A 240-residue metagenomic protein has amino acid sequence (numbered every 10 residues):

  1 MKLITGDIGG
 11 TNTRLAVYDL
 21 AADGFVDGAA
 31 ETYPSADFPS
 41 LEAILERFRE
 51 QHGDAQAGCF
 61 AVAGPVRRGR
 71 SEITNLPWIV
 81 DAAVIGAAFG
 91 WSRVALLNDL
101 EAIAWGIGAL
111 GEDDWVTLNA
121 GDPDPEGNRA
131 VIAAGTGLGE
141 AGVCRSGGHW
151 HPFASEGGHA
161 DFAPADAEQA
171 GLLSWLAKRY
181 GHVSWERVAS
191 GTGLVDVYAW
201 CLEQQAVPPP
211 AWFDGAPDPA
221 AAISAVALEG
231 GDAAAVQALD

Functional and structural regions predicted by a protein language model:
K2-R47, F153-H159: Short glycine-rich, Thr/Ser-proximal phosphate-binding strand/loop in the N-terminal lobe of ATP-dependent enzymes
T11, A63-V66, G135-G137: Short glycine-rich anion-binding loops that position phosphate/pyrophosphate groups of nucleotides and phosphorylated
L15, I85, L194: Residue-level signal for inorganic ion chemistry
D19-D23, G69, C144-G148: Short acidic-glycine loop/turn motifs at beta-strand connectors
A29-P34, F48, H52-G53, Y180-A189 (+2 more regions): Adenine-nucleotide phosphate-binding core of ATP-dependent small-molecule kinases
R49-L96, A104-D114, V131: Short beta-strand-loop/turn "lid" adjacent to the catalytic site in phosphate-handling enzymes
V94-D124, A216-D240: ATP-dependent carbohydrate kinase catalytic cores
L100, N128-A130, T136-Q205: Glycine-rich phosphate-binding loop plus the immediately following alpha-helix
